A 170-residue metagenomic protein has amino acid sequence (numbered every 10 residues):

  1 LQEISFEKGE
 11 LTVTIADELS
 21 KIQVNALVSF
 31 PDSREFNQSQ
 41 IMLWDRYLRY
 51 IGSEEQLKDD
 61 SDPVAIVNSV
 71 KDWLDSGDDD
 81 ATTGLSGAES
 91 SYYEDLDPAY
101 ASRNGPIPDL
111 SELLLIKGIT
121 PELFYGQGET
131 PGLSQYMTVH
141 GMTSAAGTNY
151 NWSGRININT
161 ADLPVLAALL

Functional and structural regions predicted by a protein language model:
L1-L170: Compositionally biased linear targeting/interaction segments
